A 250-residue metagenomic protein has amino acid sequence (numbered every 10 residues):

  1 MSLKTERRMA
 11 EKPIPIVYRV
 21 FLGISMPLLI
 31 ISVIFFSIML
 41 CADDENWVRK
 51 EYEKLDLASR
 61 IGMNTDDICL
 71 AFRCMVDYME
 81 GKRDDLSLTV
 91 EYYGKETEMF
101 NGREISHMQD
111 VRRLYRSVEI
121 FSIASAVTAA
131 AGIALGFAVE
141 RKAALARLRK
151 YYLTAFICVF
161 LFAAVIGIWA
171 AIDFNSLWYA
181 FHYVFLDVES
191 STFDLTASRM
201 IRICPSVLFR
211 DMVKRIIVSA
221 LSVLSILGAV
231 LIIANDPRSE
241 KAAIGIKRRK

Functional and structural regions predicted by a protein language model:
S2-W47: Hydrophobic secretory-pathway targeting helix
R7-I24, N101-S117, A144-Y151, I203: Membrane-interfacial loop-to-transmembrane-helix junctions in polytopic alpha-helical membrane proteins
K12-V20, A126-F174, I226-K250: Juxtamembrane interface at the cytosolic side of transmembrane helices
M39-R60, H182-Y183: Alpha-helical transmembrane signal-anchor/signal-peptide segments
S59-K82: Short extracytoplasmic
G81-S125, S206-A220: Individual transmembrane alpha-helix segments
A171-T196: Juxtamembrane non-transmembrane "cap" segments at the membrane-aqueous interface of multi-pass membrane proteins
E189-I246: Terminal transmembrane helical module of multi-pass membrane proteins
